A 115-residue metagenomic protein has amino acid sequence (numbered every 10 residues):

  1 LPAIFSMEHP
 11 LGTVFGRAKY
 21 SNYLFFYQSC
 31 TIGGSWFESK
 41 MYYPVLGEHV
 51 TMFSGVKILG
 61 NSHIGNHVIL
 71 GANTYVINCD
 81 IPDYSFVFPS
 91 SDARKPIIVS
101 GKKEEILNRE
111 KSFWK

Functional and structural regions predicted by a protein language model:
L1-G16: Extended, small-residue-rich solenoid/repeat segments and analogous flexible loops that form exposed scaffolds
A3, S21-S29, G47-H49, N66-H67: Right-handed parallel beta-helix
F5, Y23-L24, C30, M41 (+1 more regions): N-terminal start-of-chain detector that recognizes signal peptides and the immediate post-cleavage beginning
M7, T31, L70: Catalytic DNA-binding helix-loop module of base-excision-repair DNA glycosylases/AP lyases
P10, A18, S29, G55 (+1 more regions): Fold-independent oxyanion-binding glycine-rich loops and adjacent beta-strand/coil segments at enzyme active sites
T13-W36: Histidine/lysine/aspartate-rich catalytic loop segments that bind and position anionic ligands
G34-K115: Glycine-rich hexapeptide-repeat left-handed beta-helix
